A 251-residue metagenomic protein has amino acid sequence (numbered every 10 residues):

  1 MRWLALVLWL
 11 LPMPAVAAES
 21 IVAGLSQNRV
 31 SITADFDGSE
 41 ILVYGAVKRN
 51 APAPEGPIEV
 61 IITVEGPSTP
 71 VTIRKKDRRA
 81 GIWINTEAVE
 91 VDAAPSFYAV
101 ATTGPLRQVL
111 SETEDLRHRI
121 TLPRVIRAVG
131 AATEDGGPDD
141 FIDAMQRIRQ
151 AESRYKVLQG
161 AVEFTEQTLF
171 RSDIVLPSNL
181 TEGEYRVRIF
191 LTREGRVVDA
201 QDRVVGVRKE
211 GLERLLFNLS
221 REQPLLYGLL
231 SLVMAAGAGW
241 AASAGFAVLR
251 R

Functional and structural regions predicted by a protein language model:
P12-P14: N-terminal signal peptide c-region/cleavage motif recognized by signal peptidases
A18-D35: N-terminal edge beta-strand
V47-R49: Short solvent-exposed capping/turn motifs at the termini of beta-strands
R78-T181: Membrane-proximal low-complexity regions enriched in glycine and acidic/polar residues
V175, V198-G228: Short, aromatic-rich amphipathic segments at membrane interfaces that lie adjacent to a transmembrane helix or signal
N179-K209: Extended, hydrophilic extramembrane loops/domains of integral membrane proteins
L225-S231, A235-R251: Juxtamembrane interface at the cytosolic side of transmembrane helices
